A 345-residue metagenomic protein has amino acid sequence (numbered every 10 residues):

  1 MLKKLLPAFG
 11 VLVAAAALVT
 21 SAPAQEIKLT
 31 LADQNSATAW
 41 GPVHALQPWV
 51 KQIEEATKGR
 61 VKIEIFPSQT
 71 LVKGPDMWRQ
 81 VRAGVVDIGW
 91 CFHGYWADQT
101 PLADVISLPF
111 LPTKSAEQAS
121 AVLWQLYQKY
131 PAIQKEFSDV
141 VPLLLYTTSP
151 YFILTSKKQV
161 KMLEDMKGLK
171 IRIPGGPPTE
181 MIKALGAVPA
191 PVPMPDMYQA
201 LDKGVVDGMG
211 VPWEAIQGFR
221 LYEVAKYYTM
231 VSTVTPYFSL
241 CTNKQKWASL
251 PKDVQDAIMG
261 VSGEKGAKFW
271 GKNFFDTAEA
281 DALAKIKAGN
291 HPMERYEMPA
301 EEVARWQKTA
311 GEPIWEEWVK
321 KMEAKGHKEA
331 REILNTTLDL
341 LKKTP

Functional and structural regions predicted by a protein language model:
M1-G10: Bacterial N-terminal signal peptides that target proteins for export
L12-V13, T20: Repetitive helical segments and hydrophobic/amphipathic motifs
A14-A16, L102: Residue-level detector of alpha-helical transmembrane segments in integral membrane proteins
L18-A24: Sec/Tat signal peptide C-region and signal peptidase I cleavage site
Q25-Q118, A132-P345: N-terminal secretory/targeting leader peptides
